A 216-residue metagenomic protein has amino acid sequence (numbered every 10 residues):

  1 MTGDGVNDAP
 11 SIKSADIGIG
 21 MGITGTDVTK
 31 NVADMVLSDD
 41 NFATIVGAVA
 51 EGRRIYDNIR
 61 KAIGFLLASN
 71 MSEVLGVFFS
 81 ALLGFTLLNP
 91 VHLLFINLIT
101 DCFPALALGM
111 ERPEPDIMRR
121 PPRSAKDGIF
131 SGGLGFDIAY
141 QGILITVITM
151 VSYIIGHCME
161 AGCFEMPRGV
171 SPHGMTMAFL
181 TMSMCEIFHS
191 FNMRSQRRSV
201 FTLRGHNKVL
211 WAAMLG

Functional and structural regions predicted by a protein language model:
M1-V32: Acidic, Mg2+-coordinating phosphoryl-transfer loop and its flanking beta/alpha structural elements, shared across
D4, W211-A212: Short, mixed-charge, low-aromatic patches
G20-V200: Membrane-embedded transport module
F201-W211: Cytoplasmic-side transmembrane-helix entry/capping segments in multi-pass membrane proteins
G216: C-terminal substrate/ligand-recognition segments
